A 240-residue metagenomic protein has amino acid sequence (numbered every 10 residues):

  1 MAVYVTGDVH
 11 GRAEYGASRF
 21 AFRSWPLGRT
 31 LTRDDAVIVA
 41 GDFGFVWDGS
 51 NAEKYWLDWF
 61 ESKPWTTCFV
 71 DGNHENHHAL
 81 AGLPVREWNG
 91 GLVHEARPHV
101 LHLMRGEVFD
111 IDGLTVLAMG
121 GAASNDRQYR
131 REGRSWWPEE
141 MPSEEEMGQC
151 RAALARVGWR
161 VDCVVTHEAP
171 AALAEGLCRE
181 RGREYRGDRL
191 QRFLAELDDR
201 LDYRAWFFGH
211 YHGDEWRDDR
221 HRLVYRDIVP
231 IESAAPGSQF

Functional and structural regions predicted by a protein language model:
M1-Y4, E107-A118, C163, D218-R222: Beta-strand-turn-beta hairpins that frame and shape the catalytic cleft of phosphate-ester-processing enzymes
A2, T6, R12-I111, R183 (+2 more regions): Core catalytic region of metal-dependent phosphoesterases/phosphodiesterases, especially metallo-beta-lactamase-like
D8-V9, S24, R33-D34, D110-D112 (+3 more regions): A structural signal for the main folded, soluble domain(s) of proteins
V9-H10, F43-G44, N73-N76, A122-A123 (+2 more regions): Catalytic metal-binding/acid-base residues of hydrolase active sites
A36, C163, A205: Short, Asp-centered acidic motifs that coordinate Mg2+ and/or phosphate in catalytic or ligand-binding sites
T66-V70, A81, N89-P98, A171-F240: Conserved beta-sheet core of the metallophosphoesterase superfamily
G91, P98, D112-Y185: Active-site-proximal loop/helix segment associated with metal-binding centers of metalloenzymes
